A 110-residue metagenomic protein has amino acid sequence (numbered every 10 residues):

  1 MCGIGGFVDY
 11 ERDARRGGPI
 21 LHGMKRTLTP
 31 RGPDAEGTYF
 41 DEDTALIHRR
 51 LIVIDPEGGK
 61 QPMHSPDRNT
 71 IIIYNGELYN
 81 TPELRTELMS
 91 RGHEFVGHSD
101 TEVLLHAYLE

Functional and structural regions predicted by a protein language model:
M1-E110: N-terminus-centric sequence/structural signature that marks the extreme N-terminus and adjacent "lid/interface" module
